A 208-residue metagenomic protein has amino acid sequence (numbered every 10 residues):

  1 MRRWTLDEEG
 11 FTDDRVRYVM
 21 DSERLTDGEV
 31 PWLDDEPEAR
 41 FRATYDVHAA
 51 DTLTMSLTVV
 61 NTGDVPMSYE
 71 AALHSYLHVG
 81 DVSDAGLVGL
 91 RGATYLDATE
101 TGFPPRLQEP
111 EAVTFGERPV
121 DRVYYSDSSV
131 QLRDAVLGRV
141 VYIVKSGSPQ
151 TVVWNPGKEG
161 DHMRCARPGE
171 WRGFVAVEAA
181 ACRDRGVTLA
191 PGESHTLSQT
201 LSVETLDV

Functional and structural regions predicted by a protein language model:
M1-A50: Extended, loop-rich substrate-binding clefts of extracytoplasmic carbohydrate-active enzymes
R2, T114-L189: Acidic/His-leaning functional-site neighborhoods
E23-L25, T62-D64, G80, E204-L206: Short coil/turn motifs at secondary-structure junctions
R40-F41, E70-L73, E170: A short beta-loop-beta micro-motif enriched in histidine and acidic residues
Y45-V47, L53-N61: Short, well-ordered beta-strand segments enriched in hydrophobic/aromatic residues
L57, T188-T205: Short Pro-Gly-centered flexible turn/kink motifs
L57-G63, N155, V203: Asparagine-centered strand-capping/turn motif at beta-strand->loop junctions
P66-S68, A72-Q150: Active-site/ligand-binding surface loops and adjacent short beta/alpha elements that line catalytic pockets across
